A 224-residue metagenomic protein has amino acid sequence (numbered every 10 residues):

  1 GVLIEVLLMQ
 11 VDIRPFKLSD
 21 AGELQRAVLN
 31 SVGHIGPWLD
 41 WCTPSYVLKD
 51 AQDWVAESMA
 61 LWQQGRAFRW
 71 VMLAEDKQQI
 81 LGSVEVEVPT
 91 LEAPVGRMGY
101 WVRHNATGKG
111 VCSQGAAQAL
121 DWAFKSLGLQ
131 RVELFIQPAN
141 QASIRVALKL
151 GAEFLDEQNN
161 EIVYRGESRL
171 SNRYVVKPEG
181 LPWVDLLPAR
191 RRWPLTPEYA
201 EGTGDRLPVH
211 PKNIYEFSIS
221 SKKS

Functional and structural regions predicted by a protein language model:
G1-E23, A27-H34, R69-S224: Acyl-donor (CoA/ACP) binding surface of acyl/acetyltransferases
G36-E57: Conserved GNAT-fold acetyl-CoA-binding loop/helix
Y46-V47, W62, G166, L181: A short hydrophobic/aromatic micro-motif that marks alpha-helical segments and, especially, helix-coil
E57-M59, E161-I162: Short, P/G- and charge-enriched loop/turn segments at secondary-structure junctions
A60-G65, A152: Short loop/turn motifs at secondary-structure junctions and domain boundaries
